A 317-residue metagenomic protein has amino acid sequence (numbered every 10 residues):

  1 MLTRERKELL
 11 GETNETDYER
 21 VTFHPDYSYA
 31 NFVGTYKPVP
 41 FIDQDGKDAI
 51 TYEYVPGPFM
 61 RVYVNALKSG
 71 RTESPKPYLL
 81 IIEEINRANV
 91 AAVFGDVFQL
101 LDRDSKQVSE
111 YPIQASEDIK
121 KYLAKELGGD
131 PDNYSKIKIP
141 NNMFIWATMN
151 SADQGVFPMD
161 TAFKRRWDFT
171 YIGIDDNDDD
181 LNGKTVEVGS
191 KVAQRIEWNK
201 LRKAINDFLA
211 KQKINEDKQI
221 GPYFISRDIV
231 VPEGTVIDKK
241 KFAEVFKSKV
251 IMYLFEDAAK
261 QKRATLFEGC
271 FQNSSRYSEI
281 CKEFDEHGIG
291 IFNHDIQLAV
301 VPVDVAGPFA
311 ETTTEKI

Functional and structural regions predicted by a protein language model:
M1-I214, E233-K241, V245, M252 (+4 more regions): AAA+ P-loop NTPase catalytic core and its hallmark functional loops
